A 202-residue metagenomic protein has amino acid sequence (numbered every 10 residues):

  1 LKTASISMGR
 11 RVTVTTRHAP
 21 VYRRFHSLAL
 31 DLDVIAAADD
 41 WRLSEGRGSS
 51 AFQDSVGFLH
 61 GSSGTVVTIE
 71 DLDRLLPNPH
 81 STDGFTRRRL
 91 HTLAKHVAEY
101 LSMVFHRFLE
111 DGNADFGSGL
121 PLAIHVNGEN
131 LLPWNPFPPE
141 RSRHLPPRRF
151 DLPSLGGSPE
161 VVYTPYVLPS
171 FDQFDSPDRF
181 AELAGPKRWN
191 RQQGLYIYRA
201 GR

Functional and structural regions predicted by a protein language model:
L1-V126: GHKL-type ATPase core
T86-L90, A94-R202: GHKL/Bergerat-fold ATPase module in large chromosome/replication-associated machines
